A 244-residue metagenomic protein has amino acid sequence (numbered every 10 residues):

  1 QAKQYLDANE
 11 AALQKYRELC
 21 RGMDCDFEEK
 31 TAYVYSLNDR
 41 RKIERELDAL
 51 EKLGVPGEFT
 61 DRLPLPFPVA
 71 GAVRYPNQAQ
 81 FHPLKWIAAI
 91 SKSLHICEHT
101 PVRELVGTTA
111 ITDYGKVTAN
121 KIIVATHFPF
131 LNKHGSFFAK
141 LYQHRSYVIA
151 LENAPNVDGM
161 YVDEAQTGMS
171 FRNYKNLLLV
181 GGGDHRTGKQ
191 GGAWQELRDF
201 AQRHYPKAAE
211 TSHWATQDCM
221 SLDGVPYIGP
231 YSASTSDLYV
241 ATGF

Functional and structural regions predicted by a protein language model:
Q1-D61: Dinucleotide-binding Rossmann-like beta1-alpha1 core, especially the glycine-rich loop that anchors the ADP
Q4, T31-D39, N77-Q80, T100-V102 (+2 more regions): Conserved short loop/turn motifs at secondary-structure junctions
L19, R41-E51, A70-K121, A125: Helical element adjacent to the flavin cofactor pocket in flavoenzyme catalytic cores
D24-V34, F59-A89, G183-D184: Helix-loop-beta segment of a Rossmann-like dinucleotide-binding subdomain
E29, D61, E98-T100, E104-V106 (+1 more regions): Short loop/edge segments at beta-strand edges and connector loops that shape dinucleotide/nucleotide cofactor-binding
A49, A165-Q166, K175, R186-F244: C-terminal catalytic lobe of FAD-dependent flavoproteins
I96-H99, L131, N156-V162, K207-H213: Acidic/polar loop patches that form or flank catalytic/metal-binding clefts of enzymes that bind anionic ligands
L105-Y174: Flavin-dependent oxidoreductases
